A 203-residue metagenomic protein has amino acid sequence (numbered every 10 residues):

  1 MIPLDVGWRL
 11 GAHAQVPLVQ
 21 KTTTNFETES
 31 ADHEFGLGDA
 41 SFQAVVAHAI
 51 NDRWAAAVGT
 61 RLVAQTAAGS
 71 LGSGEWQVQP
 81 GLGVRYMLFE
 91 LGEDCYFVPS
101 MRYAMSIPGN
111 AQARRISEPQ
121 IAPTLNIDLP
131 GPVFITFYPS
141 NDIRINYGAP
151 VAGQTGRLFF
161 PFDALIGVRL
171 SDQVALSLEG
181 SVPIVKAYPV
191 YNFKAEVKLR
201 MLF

Functional and structural regions predicted by a protein language model:
M1-G109, R115-F203: Transmembrane beta-barrel domains of Gram-negative outer membranes and organellar outer membranes
